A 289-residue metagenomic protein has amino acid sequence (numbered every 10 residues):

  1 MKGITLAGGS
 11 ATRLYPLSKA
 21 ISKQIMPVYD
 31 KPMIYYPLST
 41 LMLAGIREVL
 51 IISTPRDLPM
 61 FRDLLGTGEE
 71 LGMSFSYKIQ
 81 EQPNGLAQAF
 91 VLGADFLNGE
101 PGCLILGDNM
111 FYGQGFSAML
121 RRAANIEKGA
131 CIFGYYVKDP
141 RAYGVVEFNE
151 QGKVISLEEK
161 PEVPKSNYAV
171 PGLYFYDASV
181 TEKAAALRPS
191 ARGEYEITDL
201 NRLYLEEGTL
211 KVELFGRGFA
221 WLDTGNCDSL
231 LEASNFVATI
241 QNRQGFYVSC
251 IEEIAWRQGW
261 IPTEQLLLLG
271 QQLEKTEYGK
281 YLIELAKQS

Functional and structural regions predicted by a protein language model:
K2-T5, R13-P16, M26-P27, K31-L106 (+5 more regions): Conserved N-terminal catalytic core of the sugar/cofactor nucleotidyltransferase
L14, F61-L65, A184, A233 (+1 more regions): Hydrophobic packing residues within well-ordered alpha-helices of enzyme cores
I25, V146-F148: A structural signal for short hydrophobic beta-strand segments in well-ordered beta-sheet cores
C103, S117, A124, K153-E252 (+1 more regions): Catalytic-core segments of class I nucleotidyltransferases/pyrophosphorylases that form NMP-activated intermediates
L106-G107, F133, Y176-D177: A secondary-structure boundary/capping signal
G113-R141: Conserved donor-nucleotide/metal-binding helix-loop-beta segment in metal-dependent transferases, i.e., the alpha-helix
E252-Q258: Charged/polar low-complexity intrinsically disordered segments, enriched in acidic residues
I261, L266-S289: Short, amphipathic C-terminal "tail helix"
